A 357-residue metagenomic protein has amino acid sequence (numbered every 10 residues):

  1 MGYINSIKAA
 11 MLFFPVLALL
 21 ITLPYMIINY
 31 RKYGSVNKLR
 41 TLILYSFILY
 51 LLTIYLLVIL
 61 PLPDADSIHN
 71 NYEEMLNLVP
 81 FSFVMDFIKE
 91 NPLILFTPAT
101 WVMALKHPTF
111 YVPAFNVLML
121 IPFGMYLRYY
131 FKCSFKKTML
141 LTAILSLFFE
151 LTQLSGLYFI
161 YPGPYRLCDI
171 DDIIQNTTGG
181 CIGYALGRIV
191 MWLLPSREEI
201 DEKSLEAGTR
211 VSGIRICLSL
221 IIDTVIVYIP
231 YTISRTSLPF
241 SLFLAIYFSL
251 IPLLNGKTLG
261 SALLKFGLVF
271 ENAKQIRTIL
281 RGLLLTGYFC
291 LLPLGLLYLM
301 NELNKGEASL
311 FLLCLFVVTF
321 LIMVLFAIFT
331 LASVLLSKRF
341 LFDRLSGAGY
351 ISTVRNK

Functional and structural regions predicted by a protein language model:
M1-P164, C181-L264, F270-K357: Bulky hydrophobic segments
L167-T178: Individual transmembrane alpha-helices with interfacial aromatic-anchor signatures
